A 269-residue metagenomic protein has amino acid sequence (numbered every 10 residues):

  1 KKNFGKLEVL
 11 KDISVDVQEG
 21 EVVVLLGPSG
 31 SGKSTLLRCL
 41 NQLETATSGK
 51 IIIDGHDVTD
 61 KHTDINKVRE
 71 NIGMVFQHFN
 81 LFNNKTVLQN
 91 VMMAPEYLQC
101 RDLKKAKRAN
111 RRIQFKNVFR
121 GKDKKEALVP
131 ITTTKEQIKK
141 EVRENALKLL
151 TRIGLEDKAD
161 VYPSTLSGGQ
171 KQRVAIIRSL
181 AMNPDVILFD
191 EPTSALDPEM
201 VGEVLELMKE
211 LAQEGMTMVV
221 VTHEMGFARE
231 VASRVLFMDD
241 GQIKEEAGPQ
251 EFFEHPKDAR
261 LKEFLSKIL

Functional and structural regions predicted by a protein language model:
N41: Helix-to-loop junction immediately C-terminal to a conserved catalytic motif
G49-D60, K104: Conserved ABC transporter NBD signature motif
V58-G73, Y97, K135-R143, F252-P256: ABC ATPase NBD coupling module
V161, M182, E214: Conserved signature/switch motifs of ABC ATPase nucleotide-binding domains
Y162-L166, Q170: Conserved ABC ATPase signature
I187-D190: Catalytic Walker B motif of ABC-type/P-loop ATPase nucleotide-binding domains
